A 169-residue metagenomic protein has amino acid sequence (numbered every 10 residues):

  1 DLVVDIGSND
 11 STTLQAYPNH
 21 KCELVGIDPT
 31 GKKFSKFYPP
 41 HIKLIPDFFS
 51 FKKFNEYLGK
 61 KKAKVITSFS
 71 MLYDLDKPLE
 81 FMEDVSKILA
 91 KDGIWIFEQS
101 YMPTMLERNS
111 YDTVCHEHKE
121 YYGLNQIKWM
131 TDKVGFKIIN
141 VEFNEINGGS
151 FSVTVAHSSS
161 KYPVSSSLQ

Functional and structural regions predicted by a protein language model:
D1-N9: Conserved class I S-adenosyl-L-methionine
D10-K21: Conserved SAM-binding loop of SAM-dependent methyltransferases across substrates and taxa, primarily the Class I
C22-D28: Conserved SAM-binding motif I beta-strand of class I
P39-E56: Conserved SAM-binding strand-loop segment of SAM-dependent methyltransferases
K64-T67: A conserved beta-strand element that flanks and buttresses the S-adenosyl-L-methionine
L79-I94: A short glycine-rich, Lys/Arg-flanked "PGG" loop and its adjoining helix->strand segment in the class I
F97-E120, L124-Q126: Short, glycine-/aromatic-enriched active-site segment of Class I SAM-dependent methyltransferases
N147-Q169: Flexible, glycine-/basic-rich loop-and-beta segments that form/coincide with the SAM-dependent methyltransferase
